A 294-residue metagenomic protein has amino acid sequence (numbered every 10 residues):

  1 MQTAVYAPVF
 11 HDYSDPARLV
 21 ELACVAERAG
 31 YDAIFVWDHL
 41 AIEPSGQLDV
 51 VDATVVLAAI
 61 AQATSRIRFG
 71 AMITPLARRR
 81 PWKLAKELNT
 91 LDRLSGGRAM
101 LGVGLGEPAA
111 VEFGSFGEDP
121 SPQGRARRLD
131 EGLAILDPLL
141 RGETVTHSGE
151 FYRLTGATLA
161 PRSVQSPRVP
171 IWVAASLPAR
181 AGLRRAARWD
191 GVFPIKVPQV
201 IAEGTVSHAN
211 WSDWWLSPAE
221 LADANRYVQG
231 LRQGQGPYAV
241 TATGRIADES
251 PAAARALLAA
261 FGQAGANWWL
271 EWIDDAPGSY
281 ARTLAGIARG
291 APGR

Functional and structural regions predicted by a protein language model:
M1-R294: Active-site-adjacent structural elements that line small-molecule/cofactor binding pockets in enzymes
